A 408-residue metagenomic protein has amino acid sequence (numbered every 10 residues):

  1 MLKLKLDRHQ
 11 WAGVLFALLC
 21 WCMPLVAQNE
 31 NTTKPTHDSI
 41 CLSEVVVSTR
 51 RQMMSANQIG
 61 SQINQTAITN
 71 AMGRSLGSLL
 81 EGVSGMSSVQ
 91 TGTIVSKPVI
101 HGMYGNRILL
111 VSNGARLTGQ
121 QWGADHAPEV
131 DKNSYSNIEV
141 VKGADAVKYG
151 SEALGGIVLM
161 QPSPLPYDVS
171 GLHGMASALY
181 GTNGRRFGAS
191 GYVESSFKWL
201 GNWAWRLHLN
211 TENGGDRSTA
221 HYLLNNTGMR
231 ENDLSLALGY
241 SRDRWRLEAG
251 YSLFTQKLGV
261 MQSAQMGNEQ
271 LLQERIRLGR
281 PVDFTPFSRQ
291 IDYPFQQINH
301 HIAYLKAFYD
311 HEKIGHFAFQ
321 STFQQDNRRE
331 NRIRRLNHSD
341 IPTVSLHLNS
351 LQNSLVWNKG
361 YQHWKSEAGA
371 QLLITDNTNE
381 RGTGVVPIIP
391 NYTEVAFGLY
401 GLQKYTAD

Functional and structural regions predicted by a protein language model:
M1-T32, L42: Bacterial Sec-dependent N-terminal signal peptides
K34-T36: Short linear regulatory motifs and low-complexity interaction segments
D38-C41, V46-A71, V89-G92, K97-P98 (+3 more regions): Outer-membrane beta-barrel proteins, especially TonB-dependent receptors
L80: Active-site-adjacent helical/loop segments in soluble small-molecule enzymes
V83: Acidic-histidine catalytic/liganding microenvironments
M86: Hydrophobic acceptor-binding patch used for acceptor engagement in glycosyltransferases
